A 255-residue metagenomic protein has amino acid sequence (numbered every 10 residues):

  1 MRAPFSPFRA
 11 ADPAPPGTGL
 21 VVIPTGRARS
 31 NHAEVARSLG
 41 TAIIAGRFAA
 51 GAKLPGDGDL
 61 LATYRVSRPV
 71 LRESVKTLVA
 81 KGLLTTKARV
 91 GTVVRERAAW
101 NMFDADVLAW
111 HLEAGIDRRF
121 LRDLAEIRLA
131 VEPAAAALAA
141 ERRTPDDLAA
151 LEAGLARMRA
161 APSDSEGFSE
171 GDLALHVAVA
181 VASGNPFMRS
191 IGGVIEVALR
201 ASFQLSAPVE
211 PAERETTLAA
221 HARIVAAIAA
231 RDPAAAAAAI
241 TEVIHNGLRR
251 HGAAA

Functional and structural regions predicted by a protein language model:
M1-A130, A137, A255: Short linear motifs at protein or domain termini
R2-G17, R27, L155, R159-A160 (+2 more regions): C-terminal all-alpha effector/ligand-binding and dimerization domain of prokaryotic HTH-type transcriptional repressors
P4-R9, A99-A178, T216-A239: All-alpha effector-binding/dimerization core of bacterial HTH-type transcriptional repressors
T25, H32, T144, S165 (+2 more regions): Flexible, glycine- and charge-enriched loops at secondary-structure boundaries
E34, S38, A130, A150-A153 (+2 more regions): Generic alpha-helical secondary structure signal
D146, P186-F187: Cytosolic histidine kinase catalytic core of two-component systems
A182-S183: Transmembrane helix irregularities
